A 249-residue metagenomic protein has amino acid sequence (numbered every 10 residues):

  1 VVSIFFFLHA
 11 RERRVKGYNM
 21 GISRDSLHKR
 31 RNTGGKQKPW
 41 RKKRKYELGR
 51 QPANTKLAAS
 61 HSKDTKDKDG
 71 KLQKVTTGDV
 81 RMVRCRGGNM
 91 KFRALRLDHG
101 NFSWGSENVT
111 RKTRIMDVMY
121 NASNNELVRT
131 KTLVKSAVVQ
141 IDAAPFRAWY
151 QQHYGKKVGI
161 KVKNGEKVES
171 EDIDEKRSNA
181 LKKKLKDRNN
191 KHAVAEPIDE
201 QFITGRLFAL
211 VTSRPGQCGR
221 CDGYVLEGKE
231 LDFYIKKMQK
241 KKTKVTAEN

Functional and structural regions predicted by a protein language model:
V1-L8: Hydrophobic alpha-helical signal peptides and transmembrane signal-/tail-anchor segments that drive secretory-pathway
A10-N249: Ribosome-associated RNA-binding proteins
